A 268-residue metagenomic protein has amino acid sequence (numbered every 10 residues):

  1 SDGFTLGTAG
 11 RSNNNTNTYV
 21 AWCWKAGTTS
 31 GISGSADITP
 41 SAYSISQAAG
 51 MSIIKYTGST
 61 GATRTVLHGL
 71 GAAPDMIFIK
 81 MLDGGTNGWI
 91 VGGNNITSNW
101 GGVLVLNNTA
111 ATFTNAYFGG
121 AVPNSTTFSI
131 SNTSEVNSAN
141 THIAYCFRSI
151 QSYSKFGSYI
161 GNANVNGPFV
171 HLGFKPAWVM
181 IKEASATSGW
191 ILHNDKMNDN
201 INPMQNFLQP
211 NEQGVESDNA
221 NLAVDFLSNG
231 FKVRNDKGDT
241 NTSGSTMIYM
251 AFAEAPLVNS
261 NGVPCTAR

Functional and structural regions predicted by a protein language model:
S1-R268: Surface-exposed molecular-recognition determinants
